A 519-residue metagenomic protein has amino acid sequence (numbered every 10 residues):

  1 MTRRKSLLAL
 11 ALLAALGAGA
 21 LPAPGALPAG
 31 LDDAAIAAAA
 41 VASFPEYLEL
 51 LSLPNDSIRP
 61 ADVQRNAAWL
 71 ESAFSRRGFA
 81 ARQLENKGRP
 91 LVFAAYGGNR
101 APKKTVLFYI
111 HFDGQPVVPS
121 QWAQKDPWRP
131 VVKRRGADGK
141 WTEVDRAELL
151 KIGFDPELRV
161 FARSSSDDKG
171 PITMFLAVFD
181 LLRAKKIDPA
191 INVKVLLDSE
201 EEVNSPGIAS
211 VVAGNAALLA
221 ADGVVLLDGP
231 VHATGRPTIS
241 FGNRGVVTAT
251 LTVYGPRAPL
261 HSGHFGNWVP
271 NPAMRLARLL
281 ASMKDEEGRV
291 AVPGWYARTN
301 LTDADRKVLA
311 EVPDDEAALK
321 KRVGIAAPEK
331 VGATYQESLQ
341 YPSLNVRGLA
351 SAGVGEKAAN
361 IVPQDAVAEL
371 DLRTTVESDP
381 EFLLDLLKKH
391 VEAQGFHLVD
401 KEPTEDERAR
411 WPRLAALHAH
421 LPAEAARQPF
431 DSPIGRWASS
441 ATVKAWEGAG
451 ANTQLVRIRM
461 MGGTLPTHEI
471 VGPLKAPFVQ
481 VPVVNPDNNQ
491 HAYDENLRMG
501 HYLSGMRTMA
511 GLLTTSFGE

Functional and structural regions predicted by a protein language model:
M1-L10: Bacterial N-terminal signal peptides that target proteins for export
A9-P22: Bacterial N-terminal signal peptides
L27-P127, R135, D365-V367: N-terminal helical capping/dimerization or prosegment-like subdomains of hydrolases acting on amide or phosphate bonds
S57, S166, R257, F265 (+2 more regions): A generic structural motif
A101, A233-T234, A291-D365, V376-K389 (+2 more regions): An extended, acidic, His-containing surface patch that forms the Zn2+-binding/catalytic region of metallohydrolases
K103-K194: Active-site metal-coordination/substrate-binding segment of hydrolases, especially metallo-dependent peptidases
G153-G242: Acidic/histidine-rich catalytic neighborhood of metal-dependent amide-processing enzymes
G266-E287: A short core secondary-structure module
